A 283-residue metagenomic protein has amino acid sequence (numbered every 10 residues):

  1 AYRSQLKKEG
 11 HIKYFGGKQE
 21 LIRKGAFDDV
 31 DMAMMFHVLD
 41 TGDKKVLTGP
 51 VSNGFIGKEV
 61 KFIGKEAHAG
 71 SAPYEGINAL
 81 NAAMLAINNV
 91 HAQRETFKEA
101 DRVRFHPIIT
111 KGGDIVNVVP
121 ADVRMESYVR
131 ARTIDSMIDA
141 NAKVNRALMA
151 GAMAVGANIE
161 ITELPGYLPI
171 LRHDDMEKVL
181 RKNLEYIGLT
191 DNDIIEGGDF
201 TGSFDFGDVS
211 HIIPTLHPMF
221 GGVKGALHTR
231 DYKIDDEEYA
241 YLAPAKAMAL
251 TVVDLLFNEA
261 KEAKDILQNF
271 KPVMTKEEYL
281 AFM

Functional and structural regions predicted by a protein language model:
A1-H106, G113-V118: Histidine/acidic-residue-rich, glycine-tolerant segments that coordinate divalent metal ions
M84-M283: Metal-dependent amide/peptide-bond hydrolase catalytic core, centered on the "pita-bread" metallohydrolase fold
